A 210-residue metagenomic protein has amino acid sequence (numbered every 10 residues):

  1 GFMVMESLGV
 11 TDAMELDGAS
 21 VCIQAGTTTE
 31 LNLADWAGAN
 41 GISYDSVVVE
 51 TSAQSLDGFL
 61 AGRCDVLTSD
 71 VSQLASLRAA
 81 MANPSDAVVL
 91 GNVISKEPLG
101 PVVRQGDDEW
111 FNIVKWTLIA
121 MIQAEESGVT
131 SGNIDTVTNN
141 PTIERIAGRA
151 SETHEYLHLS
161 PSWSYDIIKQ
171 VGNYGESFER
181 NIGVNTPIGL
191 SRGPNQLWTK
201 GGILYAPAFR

Functional and structural regions predicted by a protein language model:
G1-S55: Bilobed "Venus flytrap"/periplasmic-binding protein-like clamshell domains and structurally analogous long
V4-V10, M14, S20, T27 (+5 more regions): Extended ligand-binding regions for polar small-molecule ligands
I23-T28, V49-A53, A61, T68 (+1 more regions): Soluble non-cytosolic domains of exported or imported proteins
N32-A39, A53, L60-A61, D65-V89: A ligand-binding cleft/hinge motif common to bilobed small-molecule-binding domains
D45, A80-S95, Q105-G106: Short beta-strand->loop
G58-C64, E125, V137, I167-Q170 (+1 more regions): Extracytoplasmic low-complexity repetitive segments enriched in small/polar residues
P161-L190: C-terminal capping/gating helix-and-loop segments adjacent to ligand/active sites or protein-protein/ligand interfaces
R180-R210: Conserved C-terminal helix/tail region of periplasmic/extracytoplasmic solute-binding proteins
